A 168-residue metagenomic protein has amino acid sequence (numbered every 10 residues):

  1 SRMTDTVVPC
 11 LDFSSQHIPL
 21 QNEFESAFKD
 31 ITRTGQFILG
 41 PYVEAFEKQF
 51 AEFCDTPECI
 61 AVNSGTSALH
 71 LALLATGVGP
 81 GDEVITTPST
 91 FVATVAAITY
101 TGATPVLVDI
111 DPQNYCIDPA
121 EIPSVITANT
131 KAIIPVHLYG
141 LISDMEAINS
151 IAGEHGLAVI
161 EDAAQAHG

Functional and structural regions predicted by a protein language model:
S1-Q36: N-terminal "arm"/small-domain region of PLP-dependent enzymes with the aminotransferase-like
C10-D12, N63, I134-V136: Short beta-strand segments
L11, L69-L73, L157: Generic leucine side-chain signal with a strong bias for well-ordered alpha-helical environments
L11, T66, V92: Membrane-embedded glycan transfer/ligation machinery that uses polyprenyl lipid-linked sugar donors/oligosaccharides
N22, S26-R33, P41-D55, A120-A128 (+1 more regions): Replace "anionic and nucleotidyl ligands
Q36-E83, A97-T101, V106-D109: Phosphate-binding glycine-rich loop
L74-G168: PLP-dependent aminotransferase-like
